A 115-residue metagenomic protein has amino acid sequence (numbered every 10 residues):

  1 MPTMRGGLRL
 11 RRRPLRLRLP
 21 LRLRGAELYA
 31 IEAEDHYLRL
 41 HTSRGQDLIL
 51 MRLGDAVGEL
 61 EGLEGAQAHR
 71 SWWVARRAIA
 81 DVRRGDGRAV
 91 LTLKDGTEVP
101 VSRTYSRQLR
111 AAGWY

Functional and structural regions predicted by a protein language model:
P2-K94, E98: Conserved binding/recognition cores within well-folded domains
R110-A111: Short, charged, intrinsically disordered terminal tails
